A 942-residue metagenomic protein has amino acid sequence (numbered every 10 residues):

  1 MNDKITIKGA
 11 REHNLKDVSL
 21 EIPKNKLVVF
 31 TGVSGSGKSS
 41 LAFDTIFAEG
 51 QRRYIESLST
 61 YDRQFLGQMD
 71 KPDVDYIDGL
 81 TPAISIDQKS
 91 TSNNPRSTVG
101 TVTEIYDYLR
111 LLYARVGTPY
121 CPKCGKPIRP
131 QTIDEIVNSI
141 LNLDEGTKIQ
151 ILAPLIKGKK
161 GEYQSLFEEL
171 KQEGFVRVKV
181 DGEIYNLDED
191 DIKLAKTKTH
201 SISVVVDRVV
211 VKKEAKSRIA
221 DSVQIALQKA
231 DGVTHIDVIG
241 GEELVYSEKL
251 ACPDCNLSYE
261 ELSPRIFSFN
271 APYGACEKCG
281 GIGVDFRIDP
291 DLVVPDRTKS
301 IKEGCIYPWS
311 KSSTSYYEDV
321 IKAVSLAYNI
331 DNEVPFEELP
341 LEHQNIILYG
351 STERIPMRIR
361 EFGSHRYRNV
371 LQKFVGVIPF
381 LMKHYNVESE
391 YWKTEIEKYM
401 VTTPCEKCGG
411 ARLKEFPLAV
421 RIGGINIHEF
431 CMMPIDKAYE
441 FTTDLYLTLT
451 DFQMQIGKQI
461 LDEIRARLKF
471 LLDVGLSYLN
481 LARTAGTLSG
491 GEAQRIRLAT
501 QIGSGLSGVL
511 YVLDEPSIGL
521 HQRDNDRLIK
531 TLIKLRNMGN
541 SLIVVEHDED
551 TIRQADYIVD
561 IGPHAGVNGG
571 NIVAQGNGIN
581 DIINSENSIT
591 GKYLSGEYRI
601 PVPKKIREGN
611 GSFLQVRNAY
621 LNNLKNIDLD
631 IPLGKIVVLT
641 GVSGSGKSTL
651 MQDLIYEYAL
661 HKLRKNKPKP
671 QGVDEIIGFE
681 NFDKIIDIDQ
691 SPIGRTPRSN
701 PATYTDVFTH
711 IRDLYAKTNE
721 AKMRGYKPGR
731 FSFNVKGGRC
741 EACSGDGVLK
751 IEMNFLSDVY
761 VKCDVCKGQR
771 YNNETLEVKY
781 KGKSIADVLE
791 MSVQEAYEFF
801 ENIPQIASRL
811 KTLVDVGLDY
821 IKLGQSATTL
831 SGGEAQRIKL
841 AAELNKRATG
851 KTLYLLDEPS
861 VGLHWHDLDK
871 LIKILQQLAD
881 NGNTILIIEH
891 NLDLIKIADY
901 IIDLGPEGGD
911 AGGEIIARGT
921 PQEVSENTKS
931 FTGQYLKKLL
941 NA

Functional and structural regions predicted by a protein language model:
M1-A942: Conserved phosphate-binding elements of NTP-dependent enzyme cores
